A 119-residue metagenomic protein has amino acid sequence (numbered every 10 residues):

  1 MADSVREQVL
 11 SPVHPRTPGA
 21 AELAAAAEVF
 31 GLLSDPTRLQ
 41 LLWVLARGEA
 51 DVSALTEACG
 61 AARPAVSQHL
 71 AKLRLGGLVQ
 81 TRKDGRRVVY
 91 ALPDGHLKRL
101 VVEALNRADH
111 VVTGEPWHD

Functional and structural regions predicted by a protein language model:
M1-A25, G95-D119: Amphipathic alpha-helical dimerization/coiled-coil segments that flank or bridge DNA-binding/regulatory modules
A20-P64, V88-H96: N-terminal helix-turn-helix DNA-binding core of bacterial DNA-binding proteins
E49-A50, R74, L105: Residue-level detector of secondary-structure transition/capping positions
A61-P64, G76, V111, D119: Juxtamembrane/interface motifs at transmembrane-helix termini
H69: Residues within the DNA-recognition helix of helix-turn-helix
R74-D84, A91: Beta-hairpin "wing" of winged helix-turn-helix
